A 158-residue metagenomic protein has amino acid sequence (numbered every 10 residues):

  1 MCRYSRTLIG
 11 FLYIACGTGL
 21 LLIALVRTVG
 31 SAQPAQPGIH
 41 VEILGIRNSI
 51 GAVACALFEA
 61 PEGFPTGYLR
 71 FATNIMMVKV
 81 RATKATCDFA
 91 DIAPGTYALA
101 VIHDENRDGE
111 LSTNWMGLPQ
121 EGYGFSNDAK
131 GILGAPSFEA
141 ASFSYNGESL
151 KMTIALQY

Functional and structural regions predicted by a protein language model:
M1-I9: N-terminal secretory signal peptides that target proteins for export/translocation
C2, R27-P61, E110-Y158: Primarily secretory-pathway and cell-envelope proteins
F11-R27: Bacterial N-terminal signal peptides
A56-M76: Short amphipathic beta-strand segments in non-cytosolic proteins
M77-T83, Y145-N146: Short proline/glycine- and polar residue-rich coil/turn motifs
F89-D91: Short, flexible loop/turn segments at beta-strand junctions in immunoglobulin-like and fibronectin type III
G95-V101: A short tyrosine-centered beta-strand micro-motif
I102-N106: Acidic, divalent-cation-chelating loop motifs in proteins
